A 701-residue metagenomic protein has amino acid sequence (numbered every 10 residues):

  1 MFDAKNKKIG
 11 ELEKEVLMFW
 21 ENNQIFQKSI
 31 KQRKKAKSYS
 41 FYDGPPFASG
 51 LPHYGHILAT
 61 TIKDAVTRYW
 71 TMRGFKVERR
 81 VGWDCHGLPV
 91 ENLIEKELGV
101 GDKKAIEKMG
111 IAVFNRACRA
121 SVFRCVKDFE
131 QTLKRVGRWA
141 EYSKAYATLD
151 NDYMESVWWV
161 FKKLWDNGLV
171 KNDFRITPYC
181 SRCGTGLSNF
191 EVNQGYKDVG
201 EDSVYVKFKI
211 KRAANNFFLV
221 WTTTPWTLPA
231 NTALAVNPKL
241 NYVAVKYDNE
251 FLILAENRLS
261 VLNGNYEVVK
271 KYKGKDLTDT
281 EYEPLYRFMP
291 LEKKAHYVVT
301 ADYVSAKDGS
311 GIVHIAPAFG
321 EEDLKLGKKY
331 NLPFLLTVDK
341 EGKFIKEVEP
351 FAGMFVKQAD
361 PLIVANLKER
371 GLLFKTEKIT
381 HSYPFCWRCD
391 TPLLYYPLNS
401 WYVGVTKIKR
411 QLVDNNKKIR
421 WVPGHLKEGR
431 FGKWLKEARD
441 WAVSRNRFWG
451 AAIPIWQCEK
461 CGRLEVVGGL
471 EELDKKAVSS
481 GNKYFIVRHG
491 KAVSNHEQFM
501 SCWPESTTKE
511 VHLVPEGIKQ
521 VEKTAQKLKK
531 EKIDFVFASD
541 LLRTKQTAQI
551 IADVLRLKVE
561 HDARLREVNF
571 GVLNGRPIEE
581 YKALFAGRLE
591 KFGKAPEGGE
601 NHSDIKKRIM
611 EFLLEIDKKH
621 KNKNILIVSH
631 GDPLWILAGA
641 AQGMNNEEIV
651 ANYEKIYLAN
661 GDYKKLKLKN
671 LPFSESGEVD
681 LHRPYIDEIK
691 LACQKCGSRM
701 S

Functional and structural regions predicted by a protein language model:
M1-E250, A316-E321, K329, L335-F351 (+2 more regions): N-terminal, positively charged nucleic-acid-binding surface of large information/translation enzymes
C180, C386, C458, C693-C696: Short cysteine-rich clusters marking metal-coordination/redox-active sites
L187, L393, G462-E465, M700: Cys/His-rich microdomains that often coordinate metals
Y205, F217, D440-G481: Feature 926 captures the class I aminoacyl-tRNA synthetase adenylation module centered on the KMSKS loop
A230-T232, V236, L240-D339: Catalytic alpha/beta core of large soluble enzyme barrels
S479-K483, V568-E579, K618-K623, G639-S701: Acidic, low-complexity terminal tails and accessory targeting/binding regions of phosphate-metabolizing enzymes
G481-L557, E600-D604: Active-site-proximal alpha-helix that buttresses catalytic centers in soluble enzyme cores
V493-S494, T507-H512, D553-M610, E654-A659 (+1 more regions): Phosphate-handling substructures
